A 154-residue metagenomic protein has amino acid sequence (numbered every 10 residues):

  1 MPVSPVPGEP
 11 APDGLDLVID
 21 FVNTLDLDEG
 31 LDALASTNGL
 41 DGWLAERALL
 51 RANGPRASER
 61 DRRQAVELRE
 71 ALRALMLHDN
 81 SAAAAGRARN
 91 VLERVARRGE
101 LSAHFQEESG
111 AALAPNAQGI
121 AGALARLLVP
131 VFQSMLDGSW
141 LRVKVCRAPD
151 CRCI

Functional and structural regions predicted by a protein language model:
M1-V145, C153: Short helix-coil boundary/hinge micro-motifs
